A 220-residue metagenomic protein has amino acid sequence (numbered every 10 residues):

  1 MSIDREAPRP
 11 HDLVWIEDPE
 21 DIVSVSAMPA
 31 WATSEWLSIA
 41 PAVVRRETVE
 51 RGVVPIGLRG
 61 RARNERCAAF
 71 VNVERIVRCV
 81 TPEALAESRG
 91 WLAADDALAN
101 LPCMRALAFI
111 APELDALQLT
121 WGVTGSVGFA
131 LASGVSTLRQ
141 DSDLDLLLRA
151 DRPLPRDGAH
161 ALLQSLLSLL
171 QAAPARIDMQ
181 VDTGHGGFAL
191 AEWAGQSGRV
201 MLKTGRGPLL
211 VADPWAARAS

Functional and structural regions predicted by a protein language model:
M1-S126, L163-A175, M179: Helical scaffold of the NTase/Pol beta-like nucleotidyltransferase catalytic core
N64, L154-R156, G187: Residue-level signal for secondary-structure boundary sites
E74-V80, S197-A216: Mature, function-bearing regions of proteins
I110-L144, L148-R156: Active-site nucleotide-donor binding segment shared across nucleotidyl transfer reactions
R139-D141, S165, G195-G198: Short, hinge-like loop/turn segments at secondary-structure boundaries
A159-A161: A conserved acidic, glycine/proline-rich C-terminal tail/linker
L169-G207: Conserved catalytic core of two-metal-ion nucleotidyltransferases
A219-S220: Extended catalytic-interface subdomain
